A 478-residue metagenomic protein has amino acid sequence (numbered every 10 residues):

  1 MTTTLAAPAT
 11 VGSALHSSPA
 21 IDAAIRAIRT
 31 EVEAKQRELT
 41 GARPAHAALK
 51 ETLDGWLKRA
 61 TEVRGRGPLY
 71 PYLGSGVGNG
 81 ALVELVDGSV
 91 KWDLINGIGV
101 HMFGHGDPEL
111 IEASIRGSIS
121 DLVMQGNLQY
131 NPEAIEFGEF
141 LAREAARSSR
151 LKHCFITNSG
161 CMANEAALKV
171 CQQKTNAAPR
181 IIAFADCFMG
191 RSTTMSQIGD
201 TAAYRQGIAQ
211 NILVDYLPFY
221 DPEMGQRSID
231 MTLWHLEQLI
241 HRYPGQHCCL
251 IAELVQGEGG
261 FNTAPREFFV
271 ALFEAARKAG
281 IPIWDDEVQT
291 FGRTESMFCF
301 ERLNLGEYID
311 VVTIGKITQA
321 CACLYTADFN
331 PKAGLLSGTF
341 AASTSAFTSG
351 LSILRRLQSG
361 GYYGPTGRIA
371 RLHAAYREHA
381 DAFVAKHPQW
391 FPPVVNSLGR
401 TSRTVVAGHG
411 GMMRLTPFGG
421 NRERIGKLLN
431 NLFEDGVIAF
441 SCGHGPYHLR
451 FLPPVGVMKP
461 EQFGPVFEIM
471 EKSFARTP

Functional and structural regions predicted by a protein language model:
T2-P478: Conserved N-terminal phosphate-binding loop of PLP-dependent enzymes in the Aspartate aminotransferase
